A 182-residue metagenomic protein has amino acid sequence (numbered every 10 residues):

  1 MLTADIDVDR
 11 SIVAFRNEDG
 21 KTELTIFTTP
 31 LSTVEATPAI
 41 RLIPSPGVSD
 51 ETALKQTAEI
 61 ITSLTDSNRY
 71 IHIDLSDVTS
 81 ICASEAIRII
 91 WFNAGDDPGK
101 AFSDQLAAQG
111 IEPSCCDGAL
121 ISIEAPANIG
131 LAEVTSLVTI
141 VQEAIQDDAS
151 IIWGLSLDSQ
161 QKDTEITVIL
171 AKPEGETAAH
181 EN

Functional and structural regions predicted by a protein language model:
M1-N182: Tubulin/FtsZ superfamily GTPase core signature
